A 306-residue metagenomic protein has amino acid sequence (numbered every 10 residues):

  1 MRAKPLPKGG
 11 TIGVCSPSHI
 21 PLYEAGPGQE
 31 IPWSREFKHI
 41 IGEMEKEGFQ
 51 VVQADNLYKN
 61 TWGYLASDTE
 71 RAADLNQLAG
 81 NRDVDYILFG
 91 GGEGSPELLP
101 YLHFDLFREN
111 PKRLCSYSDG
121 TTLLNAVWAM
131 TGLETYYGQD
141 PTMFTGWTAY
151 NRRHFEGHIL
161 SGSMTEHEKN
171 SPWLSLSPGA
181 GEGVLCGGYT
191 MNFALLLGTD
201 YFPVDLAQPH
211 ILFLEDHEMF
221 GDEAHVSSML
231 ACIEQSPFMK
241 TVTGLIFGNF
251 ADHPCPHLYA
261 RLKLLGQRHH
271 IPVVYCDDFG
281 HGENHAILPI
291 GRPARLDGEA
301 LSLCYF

Functional and structural regions predicted by a protein language model:
M1-D83: ATP/NTP phosphate-donor binding region
P32-I40, A180-M219: Conserved beta-alpha junction segments in alpha/beta enzyme cores
V52-D55, S116-Y117, V242-N249, V274-C276: Short internal beta-strands
G91-E109, L258-Y259: Short Gly/Thr/Asp-enriched flexible loops that form oxyanion-binding sites at enzyme active sites
L102-A126, E134-P141, H270-V274: Short, acidic/small-residue loops that bind anionic groups at enzyme active sites
G132-A194: Conserved anion/nucleotide-ligand pocket segment
Y201-L258: Internal helical hairpin/lid segments
F247-F306: ATP/nucleoside-binding phosphotransfer catalytic cores, i.e., glycine-rich phosphate-binding loops
